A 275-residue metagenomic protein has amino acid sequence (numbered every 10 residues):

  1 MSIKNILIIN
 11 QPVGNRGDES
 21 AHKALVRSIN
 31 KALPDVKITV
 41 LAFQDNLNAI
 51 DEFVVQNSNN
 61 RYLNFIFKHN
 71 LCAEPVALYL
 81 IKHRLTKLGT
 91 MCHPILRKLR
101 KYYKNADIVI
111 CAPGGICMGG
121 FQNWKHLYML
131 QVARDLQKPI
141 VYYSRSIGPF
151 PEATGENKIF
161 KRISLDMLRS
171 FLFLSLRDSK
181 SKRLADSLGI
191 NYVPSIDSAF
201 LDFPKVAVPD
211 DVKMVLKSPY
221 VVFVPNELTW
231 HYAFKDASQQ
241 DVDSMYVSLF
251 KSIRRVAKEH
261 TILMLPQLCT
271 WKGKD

Functional and structural regions predicted by a protein language model:
M1-D275: Active-site anion-handling motifs in enzyme catalytic cores
